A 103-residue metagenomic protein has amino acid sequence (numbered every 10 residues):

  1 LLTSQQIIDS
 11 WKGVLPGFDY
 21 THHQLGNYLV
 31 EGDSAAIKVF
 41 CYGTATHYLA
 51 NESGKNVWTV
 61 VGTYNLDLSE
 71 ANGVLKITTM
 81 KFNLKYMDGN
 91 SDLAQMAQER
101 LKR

Functional and structural regions predicted by a protein language model:
L1-T44: A solvent-exposed, acidic/Ser-Thr-rich amphipathic alpha-helical stretch
D19-H22, G54-V60: A generic structural micro-feature
H23-N27, T46, L84-Y86, K102-R103: C-terminal-biased regions
K38-F40, V60-Q95: Short beta-strand edge/turn micro-motifs at domain boundaries
T46-V57, D88: Short, cysteine-centered beta-strand-loop-beta hairpins and adjacent loop/turn segments enriched in charged/polar
A94-R103: Short terminal or interdomain "cap/linker" segment that borders an active site or interface and mediates
